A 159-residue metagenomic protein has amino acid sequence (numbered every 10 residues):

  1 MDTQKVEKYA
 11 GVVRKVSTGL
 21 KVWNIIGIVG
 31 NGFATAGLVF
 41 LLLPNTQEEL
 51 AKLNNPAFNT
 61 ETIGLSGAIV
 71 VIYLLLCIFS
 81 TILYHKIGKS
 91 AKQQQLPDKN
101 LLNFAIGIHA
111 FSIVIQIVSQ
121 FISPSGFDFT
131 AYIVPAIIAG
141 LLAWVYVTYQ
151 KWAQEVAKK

Functional and structural regions predicted by a protein language model:
M1-P44, N59-T60, G64: Cytosolic juxtamembrane helix and N-cap/initiation of the first transmembrane helix
V6-Y9, V16, T81-N100, A139-K159: Cytosolic juxtamembrane helix at the C-terminal end of the final transmembrane segment
V22, K52-Y73: Transmembrane alpha-helix entry/boundary detector in multi-pass membrane proteins
G27, K99-V114: Transmembrane alpha-helical segments of multi-pass membrane proteins
A34-L42, T46, L83, V118 (+2 more regions): Hydrophobic membrane-targeting signal helices
A36-K52, G88-Q93: Membrane-helix exit/juxtamembrane interface segments
S66-L83, I137-A139: Generic alpha-helical transmembrane segments
I108-K151: Alpha-helical membrane-associated segments of multi-pass integral membrane proteins
